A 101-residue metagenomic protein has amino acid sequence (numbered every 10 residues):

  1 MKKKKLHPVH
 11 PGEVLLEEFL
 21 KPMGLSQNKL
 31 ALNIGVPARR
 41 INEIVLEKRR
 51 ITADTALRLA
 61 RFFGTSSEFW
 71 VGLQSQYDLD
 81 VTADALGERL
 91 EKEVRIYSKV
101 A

Functional and structural regions predicted by a protein language model:
M1-L25, G72: A short, Lys/Arg-rich alpha-helix, primarily the initiator
P11, S66-S67: Hydrophobic side chains within well-formed alpha-helices
L16, I41-N42, S67: Alpha-helical structural signal
L20, A31, A60: The alpha-helix within a helix-turn-helix
L25-E43: Short alpha-helical DNA-recognition segment
P37, K48, F63, Q74-Y77: The DNA-recognition helices of helix-turn-helix-type DNA-binding domains
K48-R61: Short, basic-rich loop-to-helix N-cap that marks the start of a DNA-contacting helix
V71-A101: Short, charged recognition helix plus adjacent turn of helix-turn-helix-like nucleic-acid-binding domains
